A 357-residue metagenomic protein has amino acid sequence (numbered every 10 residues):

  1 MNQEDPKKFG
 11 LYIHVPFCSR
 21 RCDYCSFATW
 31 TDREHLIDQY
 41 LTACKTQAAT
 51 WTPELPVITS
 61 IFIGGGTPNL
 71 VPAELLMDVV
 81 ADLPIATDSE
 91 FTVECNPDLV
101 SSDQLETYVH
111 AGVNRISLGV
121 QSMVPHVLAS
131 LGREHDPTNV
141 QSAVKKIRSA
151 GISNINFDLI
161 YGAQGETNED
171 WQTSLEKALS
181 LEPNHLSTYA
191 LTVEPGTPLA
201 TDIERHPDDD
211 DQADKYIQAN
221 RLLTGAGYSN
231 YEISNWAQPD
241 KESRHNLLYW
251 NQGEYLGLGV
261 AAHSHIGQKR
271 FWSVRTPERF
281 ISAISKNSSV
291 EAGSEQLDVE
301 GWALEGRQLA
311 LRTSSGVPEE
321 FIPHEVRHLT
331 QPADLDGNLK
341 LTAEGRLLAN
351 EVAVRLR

Functional and structural regions predicted by a protein language model:
M1-D5: A short beta-strand-turn-helix
P6-G10, W30-W51, V57-F321: C-terminal scaffold of the Radical SAM
H14-T29: Local cysteine-cluster metal-coordination motifs and their immediate loop/turn environment, predominantly Fe-S cluster
V15, C95, L341-T342: Hydrophobic residues in beta-strands and at strand termini
C18, N184, E254, G337-L339: Beta-strand-connecting loop/turn residues
F321-Q331: Short amphipathic alpha-helical interaction segments
T330-N338: A short, conserved structural fragment
E344-R357: Short, amphipathic alpha-helical interaction segments positioned at domain boundaries
